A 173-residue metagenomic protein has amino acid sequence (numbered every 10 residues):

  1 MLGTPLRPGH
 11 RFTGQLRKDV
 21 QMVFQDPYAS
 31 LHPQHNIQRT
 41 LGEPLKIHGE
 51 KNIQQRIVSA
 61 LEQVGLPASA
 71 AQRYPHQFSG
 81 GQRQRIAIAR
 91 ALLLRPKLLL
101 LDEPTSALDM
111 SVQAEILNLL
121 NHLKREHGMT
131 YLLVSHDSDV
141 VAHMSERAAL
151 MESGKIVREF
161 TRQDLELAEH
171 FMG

Functional and structural regions predicted by a protein language model:
M1-Q15, N118, D164: ABC ATPase NBD Q-loop/coupling interface
Q54-S69: Conserved ABC ATPase "signature" region
Y74-F78, Q82: Conserved ABC ATPase signature
I88, I116: Hydrophobic anchor residue at the start of the ABC signature
L93-K97: A short, proline-enriched helix->beta-strand linker immediately N-terminal to the Walker B motif in ABC-type P-loop
V141-H143: A short, surface-exposed alpha-helical micro-motif characterized by mixed small hydrophobic and charged/polar residues
